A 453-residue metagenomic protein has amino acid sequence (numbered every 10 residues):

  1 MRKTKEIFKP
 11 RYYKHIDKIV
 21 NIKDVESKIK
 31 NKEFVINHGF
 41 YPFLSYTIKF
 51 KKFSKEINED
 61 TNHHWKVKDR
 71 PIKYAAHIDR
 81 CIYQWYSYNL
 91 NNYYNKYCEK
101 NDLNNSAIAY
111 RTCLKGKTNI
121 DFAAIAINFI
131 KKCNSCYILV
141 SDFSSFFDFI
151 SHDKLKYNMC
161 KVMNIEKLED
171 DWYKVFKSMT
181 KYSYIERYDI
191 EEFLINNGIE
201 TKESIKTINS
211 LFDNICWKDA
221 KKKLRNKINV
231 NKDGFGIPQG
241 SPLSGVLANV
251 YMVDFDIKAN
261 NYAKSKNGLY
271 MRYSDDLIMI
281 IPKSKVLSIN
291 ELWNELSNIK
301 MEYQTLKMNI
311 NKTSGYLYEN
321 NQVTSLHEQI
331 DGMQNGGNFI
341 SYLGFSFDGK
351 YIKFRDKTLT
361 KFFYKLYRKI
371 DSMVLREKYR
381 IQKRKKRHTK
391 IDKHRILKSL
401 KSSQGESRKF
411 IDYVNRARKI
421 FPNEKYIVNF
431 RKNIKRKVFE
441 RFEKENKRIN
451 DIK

Functional and structural regions predicted by a protein language model:
M1-I199, V230, I420, F430-K453: Conserved two-metal-ion catalytic palm core of "right-hand" nucleic acid polymerases, unifying RNA-dependent RNA
F40-P42, N267, T305-S314, T324-H327: Short secondary-structure junctions
A76, R80, Q84-Y86, N91 (+5 more regions): Right-hand nucleic-acid polymerase module
N95, L168, I185, T305 (+2 more regions): Intrinsically disordered or highly flexible coil/loop and linker segments, enriched in small and charged/polar residues
K96, N261-L269, Q304-M308: Surface-exposed helix-capping loop/turn segments at secondary-structure junctions
N105-L114, I278-I281, T313-T324: Beta-rich nucleic-acid/ligand-interaction surfaces
C133-Y273, I278-L292, G337: Conserved polymerase palm-domain catalytic core
K283-N309, N335: Helical (often loop-to-helix) elements that flank the catalytic cores of nucleotide-handling enzymes
